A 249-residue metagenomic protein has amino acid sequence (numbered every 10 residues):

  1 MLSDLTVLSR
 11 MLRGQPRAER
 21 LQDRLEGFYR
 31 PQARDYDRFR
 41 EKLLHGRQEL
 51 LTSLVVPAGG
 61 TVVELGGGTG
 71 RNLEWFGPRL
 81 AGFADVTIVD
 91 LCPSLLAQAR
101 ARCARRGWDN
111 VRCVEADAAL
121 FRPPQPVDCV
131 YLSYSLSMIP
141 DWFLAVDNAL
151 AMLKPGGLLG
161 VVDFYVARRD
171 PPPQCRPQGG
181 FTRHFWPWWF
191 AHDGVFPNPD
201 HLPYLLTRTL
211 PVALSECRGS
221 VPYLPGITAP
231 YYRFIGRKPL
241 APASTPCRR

Functional and structural regions predicted by a protein language model:
L2-V56, R71-W75, Q98, Q174-C175 (+1 more regions): Conserved class I S-adenosyl-L-methionine
Q15-E19, D23-R24, V162-I227: C-terminal alpha-helical "lid/dimerization" subdomain adjacent to the S-adenosyl-L-methionine
V63-L120: Class I SAM-dependent methyltransferase SAM/SAH-binding core
G82, L153-L159: Short glycine-dipeptide loop
A119-V130: A short acidic, Gly/Pro-enriched loop at the edge of an enzyme's catalytic core that lines a small-molecule cofactor
D128-D141: A short SAM/SAH-binding and catalytic strip from SAM-dependent methyltransferases
F143-P155: A short glycine-rich, Lys/Arg-flanked "PGG" loop and its adjoining helix->strand segment in the class I
L210, E216-R249: Core SAM-dependent methyltransferase catalytic element
